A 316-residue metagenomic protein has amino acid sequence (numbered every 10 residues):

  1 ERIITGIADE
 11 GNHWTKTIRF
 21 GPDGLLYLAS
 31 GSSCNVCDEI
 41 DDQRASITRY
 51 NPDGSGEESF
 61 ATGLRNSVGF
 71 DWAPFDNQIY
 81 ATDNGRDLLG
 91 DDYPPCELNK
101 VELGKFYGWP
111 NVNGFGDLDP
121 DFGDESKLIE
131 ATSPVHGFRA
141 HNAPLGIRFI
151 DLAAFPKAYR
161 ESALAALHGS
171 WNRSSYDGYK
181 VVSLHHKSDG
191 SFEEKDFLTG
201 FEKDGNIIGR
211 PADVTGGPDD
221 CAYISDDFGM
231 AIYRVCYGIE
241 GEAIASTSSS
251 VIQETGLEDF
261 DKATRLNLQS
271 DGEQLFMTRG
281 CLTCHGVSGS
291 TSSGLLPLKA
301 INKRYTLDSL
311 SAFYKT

Functional and structural regions predicted by a protein language model:
E1-G21, A29, G56: Asp-box/WD-like beta-propeller blade repeats and closely related beta-sheet repeat scaffolds
I3-G6, T62, L198-F201: Short loop/turn motifs that cap or connect beta-strands within the blades of beta-propeller-type repeat domains
T15, S32-N35, Y50-S55, R65-N66 (+6 more regions): Beta-propeller domain segments
D41-R44, P94-P95, Y176-G178, G229 (+1 more regions): A detector of repeated loop/turn-to-beta-strand junctions in beta-rich toroidal repeat architectures
R86, G229-M230: Loop/turn residues immediately N-terminal
S248-M277: Electrostatic cytochrome c docking/interface patches
E273, M277, T283-K315: Gly/Gly-Pro-rich "capping" loops immediately C-terminal to redox-active cysteine motifs in periplasmic/lumenal
